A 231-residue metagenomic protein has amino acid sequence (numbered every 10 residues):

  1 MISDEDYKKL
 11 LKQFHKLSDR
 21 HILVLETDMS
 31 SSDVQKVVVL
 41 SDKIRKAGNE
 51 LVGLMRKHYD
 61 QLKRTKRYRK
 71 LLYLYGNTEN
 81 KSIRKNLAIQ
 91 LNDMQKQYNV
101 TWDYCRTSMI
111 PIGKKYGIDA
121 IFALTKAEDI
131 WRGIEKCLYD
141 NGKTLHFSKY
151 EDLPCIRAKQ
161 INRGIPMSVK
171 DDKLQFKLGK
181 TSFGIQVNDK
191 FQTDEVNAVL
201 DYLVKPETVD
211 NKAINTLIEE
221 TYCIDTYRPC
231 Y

Functional and structural regions predicted by a protein language model:
M1-Y231: Nucleic-acid substrate recognition interfaces
